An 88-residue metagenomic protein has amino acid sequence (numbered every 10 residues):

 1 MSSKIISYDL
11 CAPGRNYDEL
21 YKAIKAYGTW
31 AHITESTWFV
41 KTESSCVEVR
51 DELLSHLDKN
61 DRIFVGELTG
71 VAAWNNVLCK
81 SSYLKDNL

Functional and structural regions predicted by a protein language model:
M1-I5, E35-T37: Short, solvent-exposed beta-strand edge segments and adjacent coil->beta transition regions
I5-R15: Short, surface-exposed ligand-recognition loops at beta-strand->loop->(often short) alpha-helix junctions that present
Y8-L10, F39-S44: Short beta-strand-to-loop capping motifs
D18-S36: Short, flexible N-terminal segments of the mature chain
E19-K25, R50-L57: Short amphipathic alpha-helices in soluble, non-transmembrane regions that often serve as interface/regulatory elements
E35-W38, E52, L68: Basic nucleic-acid-binding interfaces
H56-L88: C-terminal structural segments of small proteins and small subunits
